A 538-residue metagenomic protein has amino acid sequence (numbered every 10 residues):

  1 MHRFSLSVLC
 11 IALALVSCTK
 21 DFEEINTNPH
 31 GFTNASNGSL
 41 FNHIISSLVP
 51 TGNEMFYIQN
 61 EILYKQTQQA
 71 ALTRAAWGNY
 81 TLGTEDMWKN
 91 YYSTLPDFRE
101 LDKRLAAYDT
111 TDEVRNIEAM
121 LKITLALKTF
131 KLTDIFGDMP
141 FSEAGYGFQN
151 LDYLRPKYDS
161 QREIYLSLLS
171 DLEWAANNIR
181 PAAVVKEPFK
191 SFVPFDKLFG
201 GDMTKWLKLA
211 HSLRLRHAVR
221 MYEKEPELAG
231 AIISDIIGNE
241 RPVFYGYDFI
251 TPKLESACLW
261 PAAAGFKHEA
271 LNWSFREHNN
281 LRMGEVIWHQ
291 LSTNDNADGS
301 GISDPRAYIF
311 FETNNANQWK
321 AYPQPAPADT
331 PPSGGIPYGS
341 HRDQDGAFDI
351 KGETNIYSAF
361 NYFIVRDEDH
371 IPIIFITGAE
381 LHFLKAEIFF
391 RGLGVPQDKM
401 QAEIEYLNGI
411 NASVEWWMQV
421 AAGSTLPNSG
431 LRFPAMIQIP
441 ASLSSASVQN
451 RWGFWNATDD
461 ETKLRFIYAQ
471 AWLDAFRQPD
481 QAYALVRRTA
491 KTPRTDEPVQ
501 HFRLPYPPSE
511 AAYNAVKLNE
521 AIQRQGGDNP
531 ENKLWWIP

Functional and structural regions predicted by a protein language model:
M1-T27: Bacterial Sec-dependent N-terminal signal peptides
C18-E23, Q66-R74, G137-G145, L426-S444: Short, compositionally biased low-complexity segments
C18-L82, Y92, P96, E100 (+3 more regions): Membrane-proximal, proline-rich intrinsically disordered regions
A35-G38, T67-T124, K128-A421, A457-T462 (+1 more regions): Structured, solvent-exposed acidic/aromatic patches
N53-E61, G137-M139, G230, Q481-A484: Beta-strand acidic-aromatic groove motif in beta-rich domains, primarily in extracellular
S413-P538: C-terminal functional modules
